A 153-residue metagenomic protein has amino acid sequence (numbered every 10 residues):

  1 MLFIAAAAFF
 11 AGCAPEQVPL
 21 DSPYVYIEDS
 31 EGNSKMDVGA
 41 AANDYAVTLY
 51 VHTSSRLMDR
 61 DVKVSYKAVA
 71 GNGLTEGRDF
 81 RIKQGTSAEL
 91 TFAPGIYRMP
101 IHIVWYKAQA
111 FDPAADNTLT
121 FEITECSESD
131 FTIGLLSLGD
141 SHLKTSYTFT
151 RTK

Functional and structural regions predicted by a protein language model:
M1-C13: Sec-dependent bacterial lipoprotein signal peptides
C13-K153: Short boundary segments that mark the start of a structured unit
